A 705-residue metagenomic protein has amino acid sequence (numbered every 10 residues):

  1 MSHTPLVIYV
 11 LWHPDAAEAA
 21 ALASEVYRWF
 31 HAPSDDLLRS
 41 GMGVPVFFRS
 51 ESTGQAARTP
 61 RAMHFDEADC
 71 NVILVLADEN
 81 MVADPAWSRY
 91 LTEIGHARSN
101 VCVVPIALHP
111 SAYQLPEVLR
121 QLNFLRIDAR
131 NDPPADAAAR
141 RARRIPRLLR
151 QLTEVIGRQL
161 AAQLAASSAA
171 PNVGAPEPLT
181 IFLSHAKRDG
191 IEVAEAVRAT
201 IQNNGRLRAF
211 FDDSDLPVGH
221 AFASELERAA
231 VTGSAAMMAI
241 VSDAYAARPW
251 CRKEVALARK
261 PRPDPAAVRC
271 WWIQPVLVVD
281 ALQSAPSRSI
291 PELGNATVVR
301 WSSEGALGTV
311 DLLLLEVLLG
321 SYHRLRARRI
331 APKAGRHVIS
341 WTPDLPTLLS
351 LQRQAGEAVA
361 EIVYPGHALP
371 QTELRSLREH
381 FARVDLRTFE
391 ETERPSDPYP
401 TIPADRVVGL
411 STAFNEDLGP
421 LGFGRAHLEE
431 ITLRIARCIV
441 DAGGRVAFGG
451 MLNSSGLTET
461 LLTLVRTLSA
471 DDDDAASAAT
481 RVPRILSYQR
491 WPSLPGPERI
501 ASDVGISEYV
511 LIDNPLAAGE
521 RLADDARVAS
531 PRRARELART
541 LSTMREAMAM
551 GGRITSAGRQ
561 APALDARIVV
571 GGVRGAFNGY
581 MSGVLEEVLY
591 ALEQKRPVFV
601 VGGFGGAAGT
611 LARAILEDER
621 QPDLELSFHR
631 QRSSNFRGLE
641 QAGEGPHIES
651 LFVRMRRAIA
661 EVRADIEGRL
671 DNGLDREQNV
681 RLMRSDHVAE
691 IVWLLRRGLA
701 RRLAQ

Functional and structural regions predicted by a protein language model:
M1-A32, A107-R198, L277-P403, N635-Q705: C-terminal interaction surface of TIR/SEFIR-family domains
M1-I73, G157-P176, T180-K187, I191-F211 (+6 more regions): Hydrophobic, helix-prone linear segments
M1-W12, E18-S24, M63-V75, V104-I106 (+7 more regions): Glycine/serine-rich loop-strand microenvironments at binding/catalytic pocket rims
H3-L11, D69-L76, S99-I106, T180-I181 (+9 more regions): Hydrophobic beta-strand segments of well-ordered beta-sheets in folded domains
D15-A16, E51-T53, R61-Y113, K187-R188 (+6 more regions): Conserved beta-strand-loop-alpha-helix hinge of the TIR/SEFIR fold
R28-D66, C70-L74, D78-W87, H96-S99 (+2 more regions): Acidic/glycine-enriched connector segments
G174-I240, A246, R336-P370, R406-A442: Conserved small-residue-rich
I181, R188-I191, E195-D215, H220-Y322 (+1 more regions): Polyanion-binding and phosphate-handling cores
